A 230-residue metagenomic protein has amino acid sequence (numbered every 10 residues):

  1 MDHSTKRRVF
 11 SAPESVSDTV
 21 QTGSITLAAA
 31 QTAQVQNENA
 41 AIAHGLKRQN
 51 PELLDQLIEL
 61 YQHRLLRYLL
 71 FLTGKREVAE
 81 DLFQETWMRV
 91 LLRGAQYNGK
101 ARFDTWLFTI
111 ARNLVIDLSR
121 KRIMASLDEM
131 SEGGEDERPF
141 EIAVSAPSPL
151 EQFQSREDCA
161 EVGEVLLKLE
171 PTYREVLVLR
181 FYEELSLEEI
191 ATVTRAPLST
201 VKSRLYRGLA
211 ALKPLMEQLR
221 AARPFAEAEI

Functional and structural regions predicted by a protein language model:
D2-S15, A125, E129, E141 (+3 more regions): C-terminal edge and immediately downstream basic/flexible tail or linker adjoining helix-turn-helix-like DNA-binding
G23-L27, V35-N39, A125-S155, C159: Internal acidic/polar
A33, A43-R67: A short, charge-rich alpha-helical start-of-domain segment used by transcription regulators
K47-R48, G74, E85-R102, K121: Sigma70-family region 2
I58-R76, R93, L166, L215-L219: Amphipathic, Lys/Arg- and hydrophobic-enriched alpha-helical face
D81-M88, A101-N113, S203: Structural recognition of an alpha-helix C-terminal capping motif at a helix-to-coil junction
L92-G99, T109-M130, S155, R207 (+1 more regions): Arg/Lys-rich amphipathic alpha helix in sigma70-family domain 2
A160, E164-T200: Helix-turn-helix DNA-binding module
